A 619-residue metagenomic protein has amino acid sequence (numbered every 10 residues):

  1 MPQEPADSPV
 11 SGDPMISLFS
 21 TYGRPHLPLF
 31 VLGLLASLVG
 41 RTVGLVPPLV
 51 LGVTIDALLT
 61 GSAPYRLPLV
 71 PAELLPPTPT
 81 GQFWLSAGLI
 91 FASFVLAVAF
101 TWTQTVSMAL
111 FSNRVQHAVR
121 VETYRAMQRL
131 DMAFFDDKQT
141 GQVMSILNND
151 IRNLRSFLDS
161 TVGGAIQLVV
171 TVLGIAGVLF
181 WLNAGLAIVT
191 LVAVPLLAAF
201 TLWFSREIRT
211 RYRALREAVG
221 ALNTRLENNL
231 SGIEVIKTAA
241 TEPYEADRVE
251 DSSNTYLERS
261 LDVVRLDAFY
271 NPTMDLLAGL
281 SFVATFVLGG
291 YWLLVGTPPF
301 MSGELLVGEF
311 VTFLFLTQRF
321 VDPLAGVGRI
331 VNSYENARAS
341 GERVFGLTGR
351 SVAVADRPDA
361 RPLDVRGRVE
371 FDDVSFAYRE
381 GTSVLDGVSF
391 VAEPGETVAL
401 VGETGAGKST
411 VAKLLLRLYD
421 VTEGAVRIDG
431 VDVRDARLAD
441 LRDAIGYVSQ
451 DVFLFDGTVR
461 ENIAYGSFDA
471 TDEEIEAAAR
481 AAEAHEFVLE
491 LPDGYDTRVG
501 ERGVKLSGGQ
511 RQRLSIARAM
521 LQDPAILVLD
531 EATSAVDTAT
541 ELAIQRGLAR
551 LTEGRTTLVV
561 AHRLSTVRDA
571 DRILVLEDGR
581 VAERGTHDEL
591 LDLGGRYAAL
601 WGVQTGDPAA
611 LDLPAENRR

Functional and structural regions predicted by a protein language model:
Q3-I16, A133: Short, membrane-interfacial amphipathic segments enriched in basic
P14-M15, G23, Q104, M108 (+2 more regions): Juxtamembrane loop-to-helix connectors within ABC transporter transmembrane domains
S20, R24-P28, M132, I151-L158 (+9 more regions): An intracellular "coupling" helix at the cytosolic face of ABC transporter transmembrane type-1 domains
F30-F100, F180-G185, G296-M301: Transmembrane helix-loop-helix hairpins at lipid-water interfaces of multipass membrane proteins, especially the type-1
L38-V46, F94-W102, L154-F157, T161-L173 (+3 more regions): Hydrophobic alpha-helical transmembrane bundles that constitute the permease/transmembrane domains of multi-pass
R114-A133, Q139-N148, R213-T255, V321-G328 (+1 more regions): Short cytosolic helices in intracellular loops of multi-pass membrane proteins
V178-V192, T273-E342: Helix-loop-helix
L363-R619: ABC-type nucleotide-binding domain
